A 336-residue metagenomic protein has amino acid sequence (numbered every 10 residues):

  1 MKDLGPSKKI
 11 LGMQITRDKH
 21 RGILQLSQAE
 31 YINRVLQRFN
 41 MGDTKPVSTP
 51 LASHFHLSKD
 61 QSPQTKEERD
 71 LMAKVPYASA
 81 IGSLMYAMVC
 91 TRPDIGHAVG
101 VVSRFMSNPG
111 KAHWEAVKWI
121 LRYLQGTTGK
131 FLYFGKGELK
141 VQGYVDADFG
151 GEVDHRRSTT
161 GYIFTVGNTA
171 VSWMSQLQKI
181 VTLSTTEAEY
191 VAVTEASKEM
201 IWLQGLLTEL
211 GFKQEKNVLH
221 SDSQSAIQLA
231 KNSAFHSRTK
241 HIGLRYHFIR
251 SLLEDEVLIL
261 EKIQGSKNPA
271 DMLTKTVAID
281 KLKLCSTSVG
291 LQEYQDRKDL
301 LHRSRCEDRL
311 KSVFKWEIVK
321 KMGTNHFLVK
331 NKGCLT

Functional and structural regions predicted by a protein language model:
L4-K130, K136, Q264, M272-T274: C-terminal reverse transcriptase regions that engage the nucleic-acid substrate
I10, G143-V145, H220: Short hydrophobic beta-strand that contains or immediately precedes a catalytic carboxylate
Q14, E138-K140, A170, Q176-T336: RNase H-like nuclease module associated with reverse transcription
D70-L71, T128-K130, F149-G151, L177-K179 (+2 more regions): Eukaryotic intrinsically disordered and solvent-exposed regulatory patches
K74-M88, P93-G96, D148-G151, T159 (+1 more regions): Conserved pre-motif C helix in the palm subdomain of viral-like polymerases
L84, Y144-T186: RNase H-like nuclease fold core
K130-V141, A147: Flexible, glycine/threonine-enriched loop-and-boundary segments that flank and lead into catalytic domains of large
